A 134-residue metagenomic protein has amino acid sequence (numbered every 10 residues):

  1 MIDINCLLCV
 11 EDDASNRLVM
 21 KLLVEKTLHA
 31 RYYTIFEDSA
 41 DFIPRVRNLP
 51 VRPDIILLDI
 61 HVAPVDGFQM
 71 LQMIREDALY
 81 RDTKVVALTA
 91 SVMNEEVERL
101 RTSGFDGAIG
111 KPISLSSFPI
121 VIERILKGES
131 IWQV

Functional and structural regions predicted by a protein language model:
I4-V24, S39, I56: Conserved acidic segment of CheY-like receiver
I35-I55: Acidic, metal-coordinating helix/loop segments flanking the phosphotransfer/catalytic sites of two-component signaling
R47-V51, M73-D82, S103: Conserved phosphotransfer cores of two-component systems
D59, T89: Active-site residues of response regulator receiver
V62-A63, M93: The feature encodes the CheY-like receiver
I113-I122: C-terminal output helix
